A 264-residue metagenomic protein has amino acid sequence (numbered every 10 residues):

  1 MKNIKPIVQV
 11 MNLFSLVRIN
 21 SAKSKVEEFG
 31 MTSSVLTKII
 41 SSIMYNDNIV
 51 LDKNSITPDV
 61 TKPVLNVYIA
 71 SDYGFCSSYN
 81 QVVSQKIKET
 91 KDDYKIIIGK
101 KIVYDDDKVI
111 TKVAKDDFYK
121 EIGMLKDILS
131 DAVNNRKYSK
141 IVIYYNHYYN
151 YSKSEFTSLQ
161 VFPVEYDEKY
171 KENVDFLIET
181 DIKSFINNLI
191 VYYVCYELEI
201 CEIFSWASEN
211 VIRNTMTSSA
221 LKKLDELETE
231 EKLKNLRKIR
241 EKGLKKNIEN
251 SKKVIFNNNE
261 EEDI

Functional and structural regions predicted by a protein language model:
M1-I264: C-terminal beta-strand-loop-alpha-helix "lid" module of Rossmann-like NAD(P)-dependent dehydrogenases
